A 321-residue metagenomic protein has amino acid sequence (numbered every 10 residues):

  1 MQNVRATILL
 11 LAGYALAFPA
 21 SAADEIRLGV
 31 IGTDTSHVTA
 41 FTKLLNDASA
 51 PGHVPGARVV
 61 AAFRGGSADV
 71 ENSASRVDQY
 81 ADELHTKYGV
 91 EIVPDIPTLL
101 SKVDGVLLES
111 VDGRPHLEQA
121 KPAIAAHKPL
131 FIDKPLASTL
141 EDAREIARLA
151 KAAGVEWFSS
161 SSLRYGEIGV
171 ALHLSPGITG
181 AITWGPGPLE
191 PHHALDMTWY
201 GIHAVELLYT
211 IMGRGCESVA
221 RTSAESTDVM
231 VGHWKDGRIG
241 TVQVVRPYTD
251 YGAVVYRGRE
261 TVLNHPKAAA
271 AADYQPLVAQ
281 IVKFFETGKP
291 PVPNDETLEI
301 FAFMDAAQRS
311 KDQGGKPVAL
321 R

Functional and structural regions predicted by a protein language model:
T7-A17: Bacterial N-terminal signal peptides
A22-A126, R148, A152, R214 (+1 more regions): N-terminal glycine-/serine-/threonine-rich beta1-alpha1-beta2 phosphate-ribose binding loop of Rossmann-like
P94, I132, W157-S159: Hydrophobic residues in well-ordered beta-strands that form the structural core
V106-L107, F284-R321: C-terminal helix-rich "cap/oligomerization" subdomain common to oxidoreductases
H127, G154, G314-G315: Glycine-centered short loops/turns at secondary-structure junctions
H127-P129, K134-P135: Short helix/strand-capping hinge loops at secondary-structure junctions that flank key functional elements
L136-A194: A contiguous active-site-proximal alpha/beta segment in oxidoreductase catalytic domains
A181-D250, D295-L298, A302: Rossmann-like dinucleotide-binding domain that binds NAD(P)(H)
